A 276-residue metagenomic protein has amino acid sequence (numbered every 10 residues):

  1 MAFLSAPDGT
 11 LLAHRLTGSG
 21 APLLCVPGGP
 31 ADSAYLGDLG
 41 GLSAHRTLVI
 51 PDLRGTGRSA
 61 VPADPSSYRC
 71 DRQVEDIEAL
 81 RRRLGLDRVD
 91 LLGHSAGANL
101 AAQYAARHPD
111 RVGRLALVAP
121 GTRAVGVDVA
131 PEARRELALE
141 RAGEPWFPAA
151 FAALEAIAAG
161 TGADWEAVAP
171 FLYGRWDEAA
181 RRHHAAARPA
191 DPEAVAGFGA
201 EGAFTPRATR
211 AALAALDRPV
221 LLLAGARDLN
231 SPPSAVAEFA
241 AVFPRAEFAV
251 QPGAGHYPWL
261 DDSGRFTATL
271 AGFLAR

Functional and structural regions predicted by a protein language model:
F3-P62, S66, L80: Conserved HGGG/HGGXW glycine-rich cap/lid loop of the alpha/beta-hydrolase fold
I50-A96, A268: Active-site loop/oxyanion-hole signature of alpha/beta-hydrolase fold enzymes
D87-P131: Conserved hydrolase catalytic core segment
L115-A156: Flexible "cap/lid" loop of the alpha/beta hydrolase fold
F151-F198, G202: Conserved alpha/beta-hydrolase catalytic His-Asp/Glu region
L216, L222-A224: Short beta-strand/loop motif that positions the catalytic acidic residue of the alpha/beta-hydrolase fold
L229-A235: Conserved alpha/beta-hydrolase "acid-adjacent" motif
R245-R276: Catalytic active-site module of serine/aspartate enzymes centered on a nucleophile-bearing elbow/loop
